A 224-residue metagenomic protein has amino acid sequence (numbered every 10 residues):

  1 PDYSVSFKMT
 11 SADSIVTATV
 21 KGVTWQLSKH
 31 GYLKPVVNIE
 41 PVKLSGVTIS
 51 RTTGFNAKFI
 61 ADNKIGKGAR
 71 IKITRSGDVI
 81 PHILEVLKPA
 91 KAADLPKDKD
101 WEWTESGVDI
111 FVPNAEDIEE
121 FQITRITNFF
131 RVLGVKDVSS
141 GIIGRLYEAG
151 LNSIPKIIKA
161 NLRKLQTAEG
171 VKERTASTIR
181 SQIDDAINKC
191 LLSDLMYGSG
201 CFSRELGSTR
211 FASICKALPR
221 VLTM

Functional and structural regions predicted by a protein language model:
P1-M196, E205, S213-I214, R220-T223: RNA/tRNA-interacting regions in translation and RNA-turnover enzymes
